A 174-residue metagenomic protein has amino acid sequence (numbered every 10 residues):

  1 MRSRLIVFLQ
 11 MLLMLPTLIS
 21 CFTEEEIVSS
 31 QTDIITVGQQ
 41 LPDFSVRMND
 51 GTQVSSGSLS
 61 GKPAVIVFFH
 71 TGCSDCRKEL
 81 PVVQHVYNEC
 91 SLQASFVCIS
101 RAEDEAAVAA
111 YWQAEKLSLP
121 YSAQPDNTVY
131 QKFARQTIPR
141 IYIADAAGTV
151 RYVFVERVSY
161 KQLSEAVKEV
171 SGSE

Functional and structural regions predicted by a protein language model:
M1-D43, S164-V167, E174: N-terminal targeting signals for export/organelle localization
L41-P42, P63-A64, I138-P139: Short loop/turn microsegments at loop-to-beta-strand junctions
S56-R77, V83: Short active-site neighborhood of thiol/selenol oxidoreductases, capturing the structured segment around
G61-P63, L92-S95, L119: Loop/turn elements at helix/coil->beta-strand transitions in domains of secreted/extracellular proteins
R77-E115, P125-Q131: Structural microenvironment flanking redox-active thiols in thiol-disulfide oxidoreductases
Q113-L117, P125-E169: Thiol/disulfide oxidoreductase modules built on the thioredoxin-like
